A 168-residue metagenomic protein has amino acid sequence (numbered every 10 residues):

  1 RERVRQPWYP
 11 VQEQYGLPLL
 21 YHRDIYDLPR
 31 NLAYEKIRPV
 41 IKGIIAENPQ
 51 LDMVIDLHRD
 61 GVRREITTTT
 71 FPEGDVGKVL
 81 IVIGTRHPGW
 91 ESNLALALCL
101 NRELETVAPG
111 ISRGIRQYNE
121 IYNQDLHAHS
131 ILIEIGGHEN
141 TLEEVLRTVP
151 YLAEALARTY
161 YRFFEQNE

Functional and structural regions predicted by a protein language model:
R1-I66: Catalytic-core regions of hydrolytic enzymes
E2-R3, N31-E35, H87-A95, E139-R147: Soluble non-cytosolic domains of exported or imported proteins
V4, W8, I37-I41, N93-L96 (+3 more regions): Stable alpha-helical elements in mature extracytoplasmic
Y15-P18, L51-M53, D75-V79, H127-I131: Envelope-exposed proteins and targeting segments
I25-P29, R59-R64, R86-G89, E120-N123 (+1 more regions): Solvent-exposed loop/turn segments at secondary-structure junctions within structured extracellular/periplasmic domains
V62-G89, A97: A short, glycine/acidic-enriched catalytic loop
G89-R116: Active-site-adjacent substrate-binding region of metalloamidase/peptidase-like peptide-processing proteins
G114-E168: Active-site-adjacent mobile loop/cap segments within catalytic or ligand-binding domains
